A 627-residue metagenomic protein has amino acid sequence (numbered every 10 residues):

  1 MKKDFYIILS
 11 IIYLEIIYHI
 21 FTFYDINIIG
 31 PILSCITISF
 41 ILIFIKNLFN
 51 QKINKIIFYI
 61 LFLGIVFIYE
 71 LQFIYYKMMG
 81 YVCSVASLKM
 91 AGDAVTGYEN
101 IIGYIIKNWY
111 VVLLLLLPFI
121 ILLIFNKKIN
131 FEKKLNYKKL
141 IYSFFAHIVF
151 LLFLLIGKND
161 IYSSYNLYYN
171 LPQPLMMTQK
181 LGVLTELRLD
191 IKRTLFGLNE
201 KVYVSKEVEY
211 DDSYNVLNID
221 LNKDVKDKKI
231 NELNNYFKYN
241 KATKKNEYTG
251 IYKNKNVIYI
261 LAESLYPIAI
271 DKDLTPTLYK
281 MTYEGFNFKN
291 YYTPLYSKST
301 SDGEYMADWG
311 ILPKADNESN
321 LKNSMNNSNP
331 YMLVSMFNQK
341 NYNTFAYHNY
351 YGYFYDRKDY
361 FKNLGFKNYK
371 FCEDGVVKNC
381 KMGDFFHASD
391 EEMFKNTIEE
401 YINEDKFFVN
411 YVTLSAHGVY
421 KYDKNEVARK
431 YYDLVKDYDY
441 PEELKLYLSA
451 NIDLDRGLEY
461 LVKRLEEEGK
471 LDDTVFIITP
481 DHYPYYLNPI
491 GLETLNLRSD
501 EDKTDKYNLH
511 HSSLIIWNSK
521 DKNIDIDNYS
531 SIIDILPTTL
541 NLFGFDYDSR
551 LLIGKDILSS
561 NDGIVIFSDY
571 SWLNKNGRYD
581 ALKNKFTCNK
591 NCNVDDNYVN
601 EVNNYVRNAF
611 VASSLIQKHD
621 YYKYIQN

Functional and structural regions predicted by a protein language model:
K2-D211: Transmembrane and membrane-interface helices of multi-pass, inner-membrane envelope-modifying transferases
K3, K226-K229, E443: Contiguous transmembrane helix-bundle modules in multi-pass membrane proteins
N27, F49, I53-I56, I60 (+14 more regions): Generic, low-specificity signal for short hydrophobic/alpha-helical stretches with a mild N-terminal bias, encompassing
K55, L171-Y259, S264-Y279: Membrane/wall-proximal cationic-aromatic binding patches
M78, G92-D93, Y98, Y168 (+6 more regions): Short, well-ordered helical secondary-structure segments
A86-K89, L135, V225-K228, S530 (+1 more regions): Short coil/turn linker and secondary-structure boundary residues
N231-N627: Solvent-exposed soluble domains appended to multi-pass membrane proteins
